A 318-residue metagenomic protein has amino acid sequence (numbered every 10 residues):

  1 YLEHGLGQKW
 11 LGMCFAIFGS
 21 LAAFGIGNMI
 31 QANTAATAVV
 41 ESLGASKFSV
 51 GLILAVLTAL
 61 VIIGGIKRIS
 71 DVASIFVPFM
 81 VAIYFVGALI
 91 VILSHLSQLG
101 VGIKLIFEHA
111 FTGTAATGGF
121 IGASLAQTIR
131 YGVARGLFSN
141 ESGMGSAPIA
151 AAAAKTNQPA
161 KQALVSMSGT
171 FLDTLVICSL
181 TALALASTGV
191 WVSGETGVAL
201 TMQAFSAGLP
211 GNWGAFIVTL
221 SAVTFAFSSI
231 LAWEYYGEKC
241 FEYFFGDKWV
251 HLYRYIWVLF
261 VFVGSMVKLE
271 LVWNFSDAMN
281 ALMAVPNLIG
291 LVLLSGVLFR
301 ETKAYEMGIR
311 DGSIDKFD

Functional and structural regions predicted by a protein language model:
Y1-L6, W191-L209, Y235-F244, A304-R310: Flexible loop linkers connecting adjacent transmembrane helices in multi-pass alpha-helical membrane transporters
E3-V61, L220-I230, V263: Helix-loop-helix module between adjacent transmembrane segments
H4-A16, G51, T156-L172, D247-Y255: Membrane-interface alpha-helices at helix entry/exit sites of multi-pass transporters
Q8-A22, L52, A115-S139, V176-A184 (+3 more regions): Select transmembrane alpha-helical segments in multipass membrane proteins
N33-V39, A45-F107, F241, W273-F299: Membrane-interface loop-to-helix entry segments
G87-L105, G113, T117-F120, A153-T156 (+1 more regions): Extracellular/periplasmic helix-exit of transmembrane alpha-helices
Q127, W249-K303, I314-D318: A generic transmembrane alpha-helix motif of multi-pass inner-membrane proteins
G136-E141, G145-P159, S166-M167: Helix-loop junctions at the membrane interface of multi-pass solute transporters
